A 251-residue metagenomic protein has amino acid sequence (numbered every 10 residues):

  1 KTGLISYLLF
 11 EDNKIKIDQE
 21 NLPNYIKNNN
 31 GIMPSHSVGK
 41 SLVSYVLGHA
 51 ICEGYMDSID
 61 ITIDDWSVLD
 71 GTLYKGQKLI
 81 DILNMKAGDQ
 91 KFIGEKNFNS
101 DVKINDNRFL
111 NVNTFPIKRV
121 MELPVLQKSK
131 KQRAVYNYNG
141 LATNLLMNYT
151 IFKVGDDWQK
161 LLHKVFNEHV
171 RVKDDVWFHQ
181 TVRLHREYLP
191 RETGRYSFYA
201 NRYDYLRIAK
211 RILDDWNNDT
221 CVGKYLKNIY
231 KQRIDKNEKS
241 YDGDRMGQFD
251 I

Functional and structural regions predicted by a protein language model:
K1-K27: A short, well-structured edge-of-sheet supersecondary motif
T2, G31-G39, M56, T72-G76 (+7 more regions): Solvent-exposed, acidic/flexible segments
N13, P34-I59, I82, L146-T150 (+1 more regions): Active-site SXXK
D18-E20, G48, I93-N97: Short, solvent-exposed loop/turn and secondary-structure capping segments
Y25-N30, E95-R183, T193-Y196: Catalytic-site signature segments of enzymes, centered on catalytic residues
G48, I80-L83, M121, M147-I151 (+5 more regions): Non-transmembrane alpha-helical segments in soluble domains of secreted/periplasmic/extracellular proteins
C52-Q90, V125-K128, V154-R195, A200 (+1 more regions): Active-site helix/loop module of the DD-peptidase/beta-lactamase fold, centered on the serine-lysine SxxK catalytic
A134, Q159-K160, H179-I251: Penicillin-binding protein/beta-lactamase superfamily catalytic region
